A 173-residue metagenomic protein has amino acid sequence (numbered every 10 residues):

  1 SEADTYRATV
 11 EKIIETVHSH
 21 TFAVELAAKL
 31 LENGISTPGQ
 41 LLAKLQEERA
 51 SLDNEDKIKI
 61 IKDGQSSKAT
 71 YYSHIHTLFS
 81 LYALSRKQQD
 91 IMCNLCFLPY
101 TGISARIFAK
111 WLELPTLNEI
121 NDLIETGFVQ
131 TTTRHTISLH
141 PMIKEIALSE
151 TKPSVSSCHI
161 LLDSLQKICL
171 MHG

Functional and structural regions predicted by a protein language model:
S1-V17: Helix-loop-helix "sensor" segment of P-loop NTPases
E2-A3, T151-V155: Short, polar/flexible loop-turn hinges at active-site or ligand-entry regions and domain interfaces
D4-R7, R134, G173: Short, surface-exposed loop/turn segments at secondary-structure junctions
Y6-V10, Y71, I75, T116: Amphipathic coiled-coil/heptad-repeat helices and related helical stalk/stem segments that mediate oligomerization
V17-E32, H76-T151, C158-D163, K167: C-terminal boundary/linker of central alpha/beta nucleotide-binding cores
L30-Q88, I168: Loop-to-helix "switch" segment enriched in basic and acidic residues adjacent to catalytic/ligand pockets
D53-I61, P141, S157-G173: Amphipathic helix-loop-helix modules that constitute alpha-helical solenoid scaffolds
